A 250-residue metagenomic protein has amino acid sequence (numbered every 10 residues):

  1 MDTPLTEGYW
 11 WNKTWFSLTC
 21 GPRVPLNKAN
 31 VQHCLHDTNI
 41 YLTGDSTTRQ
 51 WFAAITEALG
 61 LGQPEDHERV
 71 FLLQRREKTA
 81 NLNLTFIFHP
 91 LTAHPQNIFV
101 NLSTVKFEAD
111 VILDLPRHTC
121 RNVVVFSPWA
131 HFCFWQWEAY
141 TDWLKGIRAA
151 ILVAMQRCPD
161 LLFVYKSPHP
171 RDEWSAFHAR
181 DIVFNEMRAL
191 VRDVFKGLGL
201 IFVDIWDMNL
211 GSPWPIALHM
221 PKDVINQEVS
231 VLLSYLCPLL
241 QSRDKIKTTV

Functional and structural regions predicted by a protein language model:
M1-V250: A compositional signature for long Ser/Thr(±Pro)-rich, low-complexity
